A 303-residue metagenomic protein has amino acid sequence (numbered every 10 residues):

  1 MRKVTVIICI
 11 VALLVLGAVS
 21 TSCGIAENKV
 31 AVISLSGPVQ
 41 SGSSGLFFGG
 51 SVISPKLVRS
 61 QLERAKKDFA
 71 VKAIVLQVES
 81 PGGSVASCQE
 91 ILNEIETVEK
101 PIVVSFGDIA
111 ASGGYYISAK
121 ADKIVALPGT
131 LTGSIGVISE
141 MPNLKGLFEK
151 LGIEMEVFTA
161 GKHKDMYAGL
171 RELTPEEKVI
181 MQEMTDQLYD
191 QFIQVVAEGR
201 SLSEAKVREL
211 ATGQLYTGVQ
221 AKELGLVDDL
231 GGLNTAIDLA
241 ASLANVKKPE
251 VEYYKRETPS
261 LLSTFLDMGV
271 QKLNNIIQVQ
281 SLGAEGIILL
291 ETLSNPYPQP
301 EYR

Functional and structural regions predicted by a protein language model:
R2-V104, I109-G113, K123-L127, I138-R303: N-terminal organellar transit peptides
S134: Extracytoplasmic ligand-binding site segments that recognize negatively charged/polar headgroups
